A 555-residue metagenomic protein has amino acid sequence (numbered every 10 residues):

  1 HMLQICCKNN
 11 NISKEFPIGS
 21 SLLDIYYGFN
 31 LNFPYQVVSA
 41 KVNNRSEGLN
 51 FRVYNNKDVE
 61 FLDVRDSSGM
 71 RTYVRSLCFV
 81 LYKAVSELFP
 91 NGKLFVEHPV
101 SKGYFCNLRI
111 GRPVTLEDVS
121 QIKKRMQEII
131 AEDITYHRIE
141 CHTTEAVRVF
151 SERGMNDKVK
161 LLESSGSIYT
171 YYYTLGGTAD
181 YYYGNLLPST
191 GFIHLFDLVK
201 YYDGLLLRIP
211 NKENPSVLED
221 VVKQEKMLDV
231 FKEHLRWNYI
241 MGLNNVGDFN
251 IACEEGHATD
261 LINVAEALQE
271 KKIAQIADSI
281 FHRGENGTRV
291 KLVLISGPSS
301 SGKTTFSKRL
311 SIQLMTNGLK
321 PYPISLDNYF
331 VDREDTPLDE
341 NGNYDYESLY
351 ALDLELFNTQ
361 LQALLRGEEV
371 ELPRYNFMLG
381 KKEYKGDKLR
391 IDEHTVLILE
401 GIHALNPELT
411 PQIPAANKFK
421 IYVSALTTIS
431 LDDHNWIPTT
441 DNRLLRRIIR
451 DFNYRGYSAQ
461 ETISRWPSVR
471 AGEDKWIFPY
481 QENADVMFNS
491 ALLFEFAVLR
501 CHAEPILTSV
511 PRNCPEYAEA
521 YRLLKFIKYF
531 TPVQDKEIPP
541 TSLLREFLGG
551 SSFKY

Functional and structural regions predicted by a protein language model:
F51-M70, K93-K271, I276, I280-E285: Auxiliary tRNA-acceptor-end handling modules of aminoacyl-tRNA synthetases
G284, P411-Y555: Conserved NTP phosphate-binding and transfer environment spanning the P-loop NTPase/kinase superfamily
V293-I295: Hydrophobic anchor at the beta1->P-loop junction of P-loop NTPases
K303: Conserved lysine of the Walker
F306, L310: Hydrophobic positions on the alpha1 helix immediately C-terminal to the Walker A/P-loop
T316-E334: Short beta-strand-centered segment that lines the nucleotide-binding/catalytic pocket of NTP-utilizing
Y322, D335-M378: Conserved nucleotide-sensing/catalytic segment adjacent to the nucleotide-binding pocket in NTP-handling enzymes
F357-A416, W466-Y480: Glycine-rich phosphate-binding loop used to anchor ATP phosphates in small-molecule kinases, encompassing both
